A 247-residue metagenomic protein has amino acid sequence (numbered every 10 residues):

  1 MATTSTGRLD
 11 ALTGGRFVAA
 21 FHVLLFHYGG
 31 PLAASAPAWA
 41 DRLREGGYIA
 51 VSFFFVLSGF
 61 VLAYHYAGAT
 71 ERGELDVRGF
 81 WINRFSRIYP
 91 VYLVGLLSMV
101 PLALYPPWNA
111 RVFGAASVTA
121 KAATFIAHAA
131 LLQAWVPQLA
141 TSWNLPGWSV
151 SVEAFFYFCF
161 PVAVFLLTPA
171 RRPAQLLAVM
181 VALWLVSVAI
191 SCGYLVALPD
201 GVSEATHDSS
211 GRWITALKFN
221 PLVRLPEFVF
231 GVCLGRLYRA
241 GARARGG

Functional and structural regions predicted by a protein language model:
A2, V51-S86, V94-V112, A134 (+3 more regions): Juxtamembrane transmembrane-helix termini
T3-T13, A38-D41, E45-Y48, N83 (+5 more regions): Membrane-water interface of alpha-helical transmembrane segments
G7-G68, I88-L96, A123-P137, V150-V152 (+2 more regions): Functionally critical transmembrane alpha-helices in membrane proteins and complexes, commonly lining
F21-G29, P101, A182-Y194: Aromatic-anchored segments of alpha-helical transmembrane domains
L32-A33, L102-A115, C192-G201: Helix-to-loop transition at the C-terminal end of transmembrane segments
A40, R78-I82, W148: Hydrophobic alpha-helical segments of secondary membrane carriers
W81, Y89, L93, L176-V181: Hydrophobic alpha-helical transmembrane segments
A120-A154, F158-G247: Aromatic-enriched alpha-helical transmembrane segments of multi-pass intramembrane proteins
